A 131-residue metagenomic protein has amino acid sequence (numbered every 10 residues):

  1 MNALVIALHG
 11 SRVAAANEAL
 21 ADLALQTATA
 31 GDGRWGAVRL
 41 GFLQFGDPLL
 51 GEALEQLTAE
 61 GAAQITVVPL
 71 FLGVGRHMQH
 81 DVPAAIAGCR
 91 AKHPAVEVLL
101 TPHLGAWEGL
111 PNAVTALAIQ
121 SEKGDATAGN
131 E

Functional and structural regions predicted by a protein language model:
M1-E131: Active-site-proximal alpha-helix that buttresses catalytic centers in soluble enzyme cores
